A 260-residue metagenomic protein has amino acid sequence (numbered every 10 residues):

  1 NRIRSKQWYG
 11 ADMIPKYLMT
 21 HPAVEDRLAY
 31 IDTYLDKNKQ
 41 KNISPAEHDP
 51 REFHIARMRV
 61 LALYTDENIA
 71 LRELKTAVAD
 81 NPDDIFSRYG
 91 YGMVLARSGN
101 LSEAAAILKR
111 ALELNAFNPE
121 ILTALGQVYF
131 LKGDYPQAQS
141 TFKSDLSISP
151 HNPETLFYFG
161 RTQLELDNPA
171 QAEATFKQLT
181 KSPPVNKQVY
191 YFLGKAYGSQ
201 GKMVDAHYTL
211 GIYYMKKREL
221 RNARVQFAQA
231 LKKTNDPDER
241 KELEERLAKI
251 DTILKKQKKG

Functional and structural regions predicted by a protein language model:
N1-K143, H151, E219, Q229 (+4 more regions): Extracytoplasmic and endomembrane cell-envelope/extracellular-matrix remodeling and assembly machinery
I14, P50, F86-R88, Q139 (+5 more regions): Generic intrinsically disordered, low-complexity segments enriched for polar/acidic and small residues
I69, E103, Q137, E154 (+6 more regions): Alpha-helical positions within canonical tetratricopeptide repeat
E73, I107, T141, T175 (+3 more regions): Alpha-helical solenoid repeat scaffolds, predominantly canonical TPR units
Y89-A96, V128, G160-T162, D205-I212 (+1 more regions): Extended, hydrophobic/aromatic-rich amphipathic alpha-helical segments that build helical scaffolds
G90, A124, Y158-F159, F192-L193 (+3 more regions): Canonical tetratricopeptide repeat
K109, P119, T123-Q200, V204: Alpha-helical adaptor scaffolds
V185-N235: Ankyrin-repeat and related helical/solenoid repeat scaffolds used for protein-protein interactions
